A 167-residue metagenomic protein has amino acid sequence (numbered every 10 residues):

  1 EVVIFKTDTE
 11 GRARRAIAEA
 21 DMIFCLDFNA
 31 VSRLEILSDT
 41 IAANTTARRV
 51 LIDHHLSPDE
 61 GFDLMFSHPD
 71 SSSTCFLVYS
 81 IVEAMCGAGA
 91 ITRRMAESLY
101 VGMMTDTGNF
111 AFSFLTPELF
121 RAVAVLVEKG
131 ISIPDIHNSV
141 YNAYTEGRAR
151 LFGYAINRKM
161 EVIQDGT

Functional and structural regions predicted by a protein language model:
E1, R14, E19-A20, T105-T167: Hydrophobic helix-and-loop "lid/oligomerization" segment in the mid-to-C-terminal part of catalytic domains
E1-A43: N-terminal small/polar loop signature for handling phosphorylated ligands or for N-terminal nucleophile
K6-D8, M22, L26-N29, I52-H55 (+3 more regions): Fold-independent oxyanion-binding glycine-rich loops and adjacent beta-strand/coil segments at enzyme active sites
A30-R33, F62, G108, G147: Glycine-rich, flexible loop/turn motifs
I41, V101, V125: Hydrophobic/aromatic ligand-binding patch that stacks against planar heteroaromatic rings of cofactors or nucleotides
A42, P58-D59, K159-I163: Short, conserved catalytic or adaptor-binding loops enriched in Gly and charged residues
N44-R49: A short helix->loop->beta-strand "cap" motif at the edges of active sites that frequently abuts
I52-A122: Short alpha-helices
